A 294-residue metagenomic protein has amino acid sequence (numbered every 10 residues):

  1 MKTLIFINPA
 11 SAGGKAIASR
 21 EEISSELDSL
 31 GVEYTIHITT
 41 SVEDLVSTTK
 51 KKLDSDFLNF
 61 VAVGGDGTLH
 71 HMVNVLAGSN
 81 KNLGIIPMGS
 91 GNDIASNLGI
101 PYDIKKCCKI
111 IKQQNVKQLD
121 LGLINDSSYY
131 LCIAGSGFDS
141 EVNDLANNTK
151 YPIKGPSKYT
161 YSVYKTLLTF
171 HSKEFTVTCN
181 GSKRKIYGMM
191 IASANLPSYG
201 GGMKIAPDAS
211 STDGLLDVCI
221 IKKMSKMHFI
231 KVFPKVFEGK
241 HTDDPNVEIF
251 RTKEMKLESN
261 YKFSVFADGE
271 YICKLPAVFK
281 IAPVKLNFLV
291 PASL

Functional and structural regions predicted by a protein language model:
M1-F60, N74, K109, K183: ATP/NTP phosphate-donor binding region
F6, L30, G78-N82, M88-M189 (+1 more regions): Catalytic core of DAGKc-family lipid kinases
P9, V63-G65, I86-M88: Glycine-rich beta-strand-to-loop/alpha-helix junction loops that act as flexible
A16, C179, K185, S210 (+1 more regions): ATP/nucleoside-binding phosphotransfer catalytic cores, i.e., glycine-rich phosphate-binding loops
T68-K81: Short Gly/Thr/Asp-enriched flexible loops that form oxyanion-binding sites at enzyme active sites
G135, A192-A206, Y271: Glycine-rich phosphate/pyrophosphate-binding beta-alpha loops
K150-S157, P207-H228: Gly/Ser/Thr-rich active-site loops/lids in small-molecule metabolic enzymes that frequently grip phosphoryl groups
H171-K173, Y187-M189, G201, T212-D217 (+1 more regions): A generic structural signal for short beta-strands and their flanking turns/coil linkers
